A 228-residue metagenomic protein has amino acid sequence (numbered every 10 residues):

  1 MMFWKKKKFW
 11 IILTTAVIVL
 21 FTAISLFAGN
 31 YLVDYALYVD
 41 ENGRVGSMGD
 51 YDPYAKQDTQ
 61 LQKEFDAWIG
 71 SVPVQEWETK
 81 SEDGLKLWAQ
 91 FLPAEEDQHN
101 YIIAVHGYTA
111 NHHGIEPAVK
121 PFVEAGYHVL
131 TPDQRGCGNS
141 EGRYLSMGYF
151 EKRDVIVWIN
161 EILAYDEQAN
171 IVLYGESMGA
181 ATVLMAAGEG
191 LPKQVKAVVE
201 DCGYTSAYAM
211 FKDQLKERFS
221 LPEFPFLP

Functional and structural regions predicted by a protein language model:
F9, L20-K80: An N-terminal hydrophobic leader/cap segment in hydrolases
E82-P93: A short loop-to-beta-strand scaffold at the N-terminal edge of the catalytic core in hydrolase folds
H99-G107: Short beta-strand element of the alpha/beta-hydrolase
G114, L145-D166: Alpha/beta-hydrolase active-site loop
V119-E141: Conserved alpha/beta-hydrolase
Y165-S177: Alpha/beta-hydrolase fold nucleophile elbow
G175-M185: Glycine-rich nucleophile elbow surrounding the catalytic serine of serine-hydrolase chemistry
M185-P228: Hydrolase active-site cap/lid region
